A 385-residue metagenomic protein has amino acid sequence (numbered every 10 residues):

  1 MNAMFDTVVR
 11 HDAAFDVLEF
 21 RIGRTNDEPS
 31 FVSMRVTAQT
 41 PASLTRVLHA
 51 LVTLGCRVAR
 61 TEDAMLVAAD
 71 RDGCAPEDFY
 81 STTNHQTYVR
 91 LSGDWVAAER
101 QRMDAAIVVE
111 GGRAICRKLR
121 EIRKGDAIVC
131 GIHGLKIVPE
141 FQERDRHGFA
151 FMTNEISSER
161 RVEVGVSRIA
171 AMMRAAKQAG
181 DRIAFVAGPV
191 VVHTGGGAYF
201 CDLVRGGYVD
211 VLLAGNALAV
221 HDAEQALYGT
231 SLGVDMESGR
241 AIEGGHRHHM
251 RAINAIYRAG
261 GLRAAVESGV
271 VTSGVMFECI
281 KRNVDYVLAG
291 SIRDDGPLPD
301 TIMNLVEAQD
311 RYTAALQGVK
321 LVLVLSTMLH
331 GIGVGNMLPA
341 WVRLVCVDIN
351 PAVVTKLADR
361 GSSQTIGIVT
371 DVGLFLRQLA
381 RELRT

Functional and structural regions predicted by a protein language model:
M1-A68: A conserved regulatory-domain signal marking ACT and ACT-like small-molecule sensing domains and adjacent regulatory
L48, Q101-R102, P139-E143, G195-Y199 (+4 more regions): Short acidic, glycine/serine/threonine-rich loops at helix termini
L51-F149: Extended, charged alpha/beta regions that create polyanion-binding interfaces
E143-S158, A179-G180, I253-G260, R293-D295: Gly-rich Lys/Arg/Thr-decorated short loops/hinges at beta-loop-alpha junctions or inter-strand turns that position
R168-I183, L203, E278-K281, A315-V319: Glycine-rich phosphate/diphosphate-binding loops that line cofactor/substrate pockets in enzymes
I183, C201-V204, Y208-N254, V324: Active-site histidine-anchored catalytic micro-motif
D235-T385: C-terminal functional extensions of proteins
